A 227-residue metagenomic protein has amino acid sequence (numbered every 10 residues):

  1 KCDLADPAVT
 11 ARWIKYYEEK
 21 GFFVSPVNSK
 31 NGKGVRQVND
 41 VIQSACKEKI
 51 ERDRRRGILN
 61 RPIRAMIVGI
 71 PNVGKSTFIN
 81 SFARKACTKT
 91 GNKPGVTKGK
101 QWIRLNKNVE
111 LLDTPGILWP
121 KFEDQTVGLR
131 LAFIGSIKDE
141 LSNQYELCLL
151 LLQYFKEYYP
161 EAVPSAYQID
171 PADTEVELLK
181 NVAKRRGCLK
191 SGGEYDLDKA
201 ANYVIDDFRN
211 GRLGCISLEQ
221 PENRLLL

Functional and structural regions predicted by a protein language model:
D3-G69, C87, G187-L189, Y195: Canonical P-loop GTPase G-domain recognition
A11-K15, E19, R36, D40 (+8 more regions): Solvent-exposed alpha-helical segments within well-ordered globular domains of core cellular machineries
I14-Y16, R84, V127-L131: Glycine-rich, phosphate-binding/catalytic loops in enzymes
F23, G91-L227: Helix-rich effector regions associated with P-loop NTPase G domains
S29, I79, V109-L112: Conserved active-site beta-strand-loop modules that form the wall/rim of enzyme catalytic pockets and either contain
K49-D53, N80, A86-N92, Y158-V163: Short, structured loop/turn "capping" segments at alpha-beta junctions
I58-N60, F82, I103-R104: Solvent-exposed alpha-helices and their adjacent loops that cap or buttress functional pockets in soluble metabolic
A65-R84, T88, T114: Glycine-rich phosphate-binding P-loop
